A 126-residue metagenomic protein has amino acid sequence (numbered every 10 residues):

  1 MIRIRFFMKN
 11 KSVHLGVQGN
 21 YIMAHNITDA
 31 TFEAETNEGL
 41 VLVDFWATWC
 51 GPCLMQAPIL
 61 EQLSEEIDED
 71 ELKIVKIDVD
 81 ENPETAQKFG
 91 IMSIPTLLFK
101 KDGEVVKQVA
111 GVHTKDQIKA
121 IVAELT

Functional and structural regions predicted by a protein language model:
F6-N10: Polybasic, lysine-rich low-complexity intrinsically disordered segments
V13-E35: N-terminal "domain-start" segment that seeds a small globular fold
N37-W46: Short active-site neighborhood of thiol/selenol oxidoreductases, capturing the structured segment around
L42-V43, I74, L97: Hydrophobic beta-strand anchors of alpha/beta hydrolase catalytic cores
L54-D68: Typically the conserved alpha-helix immediately C-terminal to a functionally engaged Cys/Sec in thioredoxin-like
I77-T85: Structural microenvironment flanking redox-active thiols in thiol-disulfide oxidoreductases
F89-L98: Structural micro-motif
K101-T126: Non-catalytic, surface beta->alpha helical segment in thiol-disulfide oxidoreductase systems
